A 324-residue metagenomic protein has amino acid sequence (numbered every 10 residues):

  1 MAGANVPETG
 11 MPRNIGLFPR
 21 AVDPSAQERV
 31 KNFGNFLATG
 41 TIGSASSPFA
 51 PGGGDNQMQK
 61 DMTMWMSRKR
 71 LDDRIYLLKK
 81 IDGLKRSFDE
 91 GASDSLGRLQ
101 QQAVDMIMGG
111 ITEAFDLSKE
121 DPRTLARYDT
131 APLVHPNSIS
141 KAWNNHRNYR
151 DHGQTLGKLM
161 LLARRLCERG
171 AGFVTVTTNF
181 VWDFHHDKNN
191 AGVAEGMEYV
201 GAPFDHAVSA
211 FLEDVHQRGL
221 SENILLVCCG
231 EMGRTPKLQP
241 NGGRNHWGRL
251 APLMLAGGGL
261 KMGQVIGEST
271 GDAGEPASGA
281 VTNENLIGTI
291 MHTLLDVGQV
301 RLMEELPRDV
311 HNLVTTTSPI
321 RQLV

Functional and structural regions predicted by a protein language model:
M1-V324: Ligand-binding pockets and gating/stacking loops
